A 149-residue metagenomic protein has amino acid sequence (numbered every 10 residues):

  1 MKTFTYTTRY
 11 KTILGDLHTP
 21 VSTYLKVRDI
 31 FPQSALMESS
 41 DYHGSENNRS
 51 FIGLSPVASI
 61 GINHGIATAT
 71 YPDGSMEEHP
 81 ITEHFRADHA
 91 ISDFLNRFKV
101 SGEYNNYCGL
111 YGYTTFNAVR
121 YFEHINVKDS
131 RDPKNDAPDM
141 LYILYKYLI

Functional and structural regions predicted by a protein language model:
M1-I149: Signature of the chorismate-utilizing enzyme
